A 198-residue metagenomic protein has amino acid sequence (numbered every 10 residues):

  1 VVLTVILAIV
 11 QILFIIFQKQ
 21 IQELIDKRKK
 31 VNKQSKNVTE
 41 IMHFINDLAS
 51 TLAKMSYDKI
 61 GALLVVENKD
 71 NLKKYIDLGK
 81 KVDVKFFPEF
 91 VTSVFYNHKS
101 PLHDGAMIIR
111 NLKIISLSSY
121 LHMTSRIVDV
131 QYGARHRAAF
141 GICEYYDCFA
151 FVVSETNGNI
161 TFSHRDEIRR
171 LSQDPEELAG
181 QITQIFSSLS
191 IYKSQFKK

Functional and structural regions predicted by a protein language model:
V1-T4, I25: N-terminal leader/assembly segments
L3-I12: Small-residue-enriched core segments of transmembrane alpha-helices in multipass membrane transport and channel
I12, F17-Q20, L24-K198: Divalent-cation
